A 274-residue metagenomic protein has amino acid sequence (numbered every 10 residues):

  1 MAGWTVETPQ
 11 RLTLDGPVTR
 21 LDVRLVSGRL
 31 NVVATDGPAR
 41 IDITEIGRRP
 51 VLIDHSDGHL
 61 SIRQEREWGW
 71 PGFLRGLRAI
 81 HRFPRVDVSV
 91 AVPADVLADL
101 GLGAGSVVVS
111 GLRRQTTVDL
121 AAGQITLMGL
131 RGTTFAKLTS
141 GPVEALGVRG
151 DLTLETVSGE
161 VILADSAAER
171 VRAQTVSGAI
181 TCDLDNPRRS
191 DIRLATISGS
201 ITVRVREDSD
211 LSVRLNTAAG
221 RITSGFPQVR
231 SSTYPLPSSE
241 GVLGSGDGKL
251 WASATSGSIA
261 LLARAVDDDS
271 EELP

Functional and structural regions predicted by a protein language model:
M1-P274: Intrinsically disordered, low-complexity terminal regions
